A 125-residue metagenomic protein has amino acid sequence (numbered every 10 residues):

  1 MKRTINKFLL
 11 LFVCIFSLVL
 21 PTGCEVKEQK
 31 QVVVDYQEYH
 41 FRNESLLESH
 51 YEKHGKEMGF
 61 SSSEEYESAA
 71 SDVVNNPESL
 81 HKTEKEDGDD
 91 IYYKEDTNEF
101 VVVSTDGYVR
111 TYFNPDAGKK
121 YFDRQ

Functional and structural regions predicted by a protein language model:
M1-F12: Bacterial N-terminal signal peptides that target proteins for export
L20-G23: C-terminal motif of bacterial Sec signal peptides marking the signal peptidase cleavage site
K27-D87: Compact soluble domain cores
S61-Q125: Functional cores of ribonucleases/endoribonucleases
